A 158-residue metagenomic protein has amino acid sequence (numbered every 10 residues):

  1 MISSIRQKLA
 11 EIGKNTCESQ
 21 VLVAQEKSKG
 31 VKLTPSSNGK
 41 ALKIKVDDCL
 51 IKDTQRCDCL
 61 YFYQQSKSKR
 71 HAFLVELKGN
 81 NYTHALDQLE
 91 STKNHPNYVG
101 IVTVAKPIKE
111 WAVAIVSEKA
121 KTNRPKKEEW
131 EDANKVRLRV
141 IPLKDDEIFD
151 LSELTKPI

Functional and structural regions predicted by a protein language model:
M1-G39: N-terminal catalytic cores of peptidoglycan-degrading enzymes
I2-S3, Q7, I108-I158: Domain-level recognition of nuclease-like catalytic cores that cleave nucleotide substrates
Q25-S66: Active-site metal-binding core of divalent-cation-utilizing nuclease and nuclease-like domains
K52, N81-S91, T122-N123: Active-site-adjacent loop/helix micro-motif of nuclease/hydrolase catalytic cores
R56, K69-H71, K109: A structure-centric signal for secondary-structure junctions around beta-strands
C59-Y61, H71-G79: Conserved catalytic cores of phosphodiester-cleaving nucleases, focusing on short active-site segments
Q64-K67, N97-A105: Alpha-helix termini
A85-V102, E110-A112: Short, charged, amphipathic alpha-helix that recurs within catalytic cores of restriction-modification and other
